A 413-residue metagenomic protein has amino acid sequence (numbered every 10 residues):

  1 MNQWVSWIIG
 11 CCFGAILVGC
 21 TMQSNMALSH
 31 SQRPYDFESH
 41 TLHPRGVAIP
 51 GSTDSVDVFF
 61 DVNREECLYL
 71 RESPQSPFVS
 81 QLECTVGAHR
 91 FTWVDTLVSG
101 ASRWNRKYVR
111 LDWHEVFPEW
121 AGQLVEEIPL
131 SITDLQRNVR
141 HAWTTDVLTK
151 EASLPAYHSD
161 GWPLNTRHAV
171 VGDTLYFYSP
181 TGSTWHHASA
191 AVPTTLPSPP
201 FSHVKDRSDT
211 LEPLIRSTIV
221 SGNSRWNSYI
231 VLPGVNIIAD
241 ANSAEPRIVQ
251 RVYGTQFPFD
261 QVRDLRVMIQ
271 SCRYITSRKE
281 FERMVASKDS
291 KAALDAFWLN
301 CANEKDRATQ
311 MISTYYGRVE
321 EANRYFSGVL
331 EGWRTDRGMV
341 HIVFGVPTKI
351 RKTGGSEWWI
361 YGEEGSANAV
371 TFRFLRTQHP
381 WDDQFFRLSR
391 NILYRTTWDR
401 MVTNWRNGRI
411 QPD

Functional and structural regions predicted by a protein language model:
M1-S6: Positively charged n-region of N-terminal signal peptides that target proteins for export
I8-G19: Bacterial N-terminal signal peptides
T21-P213, V220-G222: Intrinsically disordered, low-complexity terminal regions enriched in Ser/Thr/Pro/Gly and charged residues
I132, D240-A241: Conserved structural position at the C-terminal beta-strand of extracellular beta-sandwich adhesion modules
R137-P163, A244-Y274: Short beta-strand elements
V170-R207, I269-W333: Conserved, compact domain cores that house catalytic/ligand-binding motifs in diverse enzymes and effector modules
S224-Y229: Short, surface-exposed beta-strand/beta-hairpin micro-motifs centered on an aromatic residue
A286, L294, W298-W333, R337-D383 (+2 more regions): A cross-family detector of function-defining hotspots
